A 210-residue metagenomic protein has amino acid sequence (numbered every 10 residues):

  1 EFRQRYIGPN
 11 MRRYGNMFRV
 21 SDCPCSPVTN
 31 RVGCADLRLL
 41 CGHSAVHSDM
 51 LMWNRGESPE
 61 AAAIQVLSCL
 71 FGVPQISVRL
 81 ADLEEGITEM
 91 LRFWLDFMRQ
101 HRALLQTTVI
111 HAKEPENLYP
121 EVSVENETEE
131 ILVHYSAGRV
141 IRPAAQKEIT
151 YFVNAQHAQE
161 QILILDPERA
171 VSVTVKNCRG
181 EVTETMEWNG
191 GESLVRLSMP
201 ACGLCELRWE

Functional and structural regions predicted by a protein language model:
E1-M199: Active-site-proximal substrate-binding groove within the catalytic cores of carbohydrate-active enzymes
P200-C205: Tight coil/turn sites that cap or link beta-strands
R208-W209: Intrinsic low-complexity, polar/charged intrinsically disordered segments
